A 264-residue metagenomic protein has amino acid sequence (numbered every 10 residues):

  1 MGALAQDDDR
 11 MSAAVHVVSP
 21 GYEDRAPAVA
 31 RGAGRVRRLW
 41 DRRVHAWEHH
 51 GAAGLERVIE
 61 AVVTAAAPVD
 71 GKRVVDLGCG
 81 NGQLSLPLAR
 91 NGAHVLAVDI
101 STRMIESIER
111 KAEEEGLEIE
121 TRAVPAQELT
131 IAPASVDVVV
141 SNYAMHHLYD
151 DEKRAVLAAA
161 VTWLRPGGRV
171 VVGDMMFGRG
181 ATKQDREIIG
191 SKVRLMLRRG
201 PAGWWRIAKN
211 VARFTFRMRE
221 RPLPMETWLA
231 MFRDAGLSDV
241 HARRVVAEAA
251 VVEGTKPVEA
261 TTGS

Functional and structural regions predicted by a protein language model:
D8-V69, Q83: Conserved class I S-adenosyl-L-methionine
R73, G167-R169: Short glycine-centered segments of the SAM/dcSAM-binding site in methyltransferase folds
V75, N81-E128: Class I SAM-dependent methyltransferase SAM/SAH-binding core
I131-V138: A short acidic, Gly/Pro-enriched loop at the edge of an enzyme's catalytic core that lines a small-molecule cofactor
V138-D151: A short SAM/SAH-binding and catalytic strip from SAM-dependent methyltransferases
R154-P166: A short glycine-rich, Lys/Arg-flanked "PGG" loop and its adjoining helix->strand segment in the class I
G173-D234, H241-A242: C-terminal alpha-helical "lid/dimerization" subdomain adjacent to the S-adenosyl-L-methionine
S238-S264: Core SAM-dependent methyltransferase catalytic element
